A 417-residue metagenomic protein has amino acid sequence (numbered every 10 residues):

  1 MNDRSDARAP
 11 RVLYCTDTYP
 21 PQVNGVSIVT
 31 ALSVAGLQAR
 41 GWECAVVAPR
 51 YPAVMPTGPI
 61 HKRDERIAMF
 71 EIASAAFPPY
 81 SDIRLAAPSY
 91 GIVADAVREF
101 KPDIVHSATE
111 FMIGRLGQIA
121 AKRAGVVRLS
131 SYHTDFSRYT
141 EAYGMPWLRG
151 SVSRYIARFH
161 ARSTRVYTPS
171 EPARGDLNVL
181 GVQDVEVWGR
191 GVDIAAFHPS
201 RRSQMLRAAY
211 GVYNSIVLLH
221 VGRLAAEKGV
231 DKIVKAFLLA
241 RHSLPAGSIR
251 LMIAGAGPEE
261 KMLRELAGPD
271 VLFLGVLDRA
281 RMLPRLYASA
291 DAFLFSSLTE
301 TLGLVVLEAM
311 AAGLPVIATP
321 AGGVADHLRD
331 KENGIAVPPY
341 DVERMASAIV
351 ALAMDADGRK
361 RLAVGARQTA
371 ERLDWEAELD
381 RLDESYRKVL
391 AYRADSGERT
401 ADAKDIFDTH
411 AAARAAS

Functional and structural regions predicted by a protein language model:
M1-P59, D64-E71, D380, R387 (+2 more regions): N-terminal subdomain of nucleotide-sugar transferases
A48, E71-A73, R149, S153-R202 (+2 more regions): Donor nucleotide-sugar binding/catalytic pocket of nucleotide-sugar-dependent glycosyltransferases
V97, R285-A290: Short alpha-helical donor nucleotide-sugar binding micro-motif in glycosyltransferases
G211-L238: Conserved donor-binding/catalytic core segment of Leloir-type glycosyltransferases
K261-R281: Nucleotide-activated donor-binding/catalytic signature segment of Leloir-type glycosyltransferases, i.e., the conserved
L298: Aromatic "clamp/platform" in nucleotide-sugar-dependent glycosyltransferases that forms part of the donor/acceptor
P315-A318: Short hydrophobic beta-strand element within catalytic cores of glycosyltransferases and related nucleotide-activated
D330-K331, I335-V342, A351-D357, E371: Conserved acidic donor-binding segment of nucleotide-sugar-dependent glycosyltransferases
